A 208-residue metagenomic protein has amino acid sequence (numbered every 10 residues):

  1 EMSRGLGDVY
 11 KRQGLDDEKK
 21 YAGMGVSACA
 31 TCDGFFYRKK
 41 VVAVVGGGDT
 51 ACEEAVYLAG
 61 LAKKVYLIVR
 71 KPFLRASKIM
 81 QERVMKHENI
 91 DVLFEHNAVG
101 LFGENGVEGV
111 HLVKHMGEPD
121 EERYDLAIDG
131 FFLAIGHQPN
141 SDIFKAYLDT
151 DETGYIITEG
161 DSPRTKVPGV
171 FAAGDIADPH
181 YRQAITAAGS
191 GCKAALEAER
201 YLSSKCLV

Functional and structural regions predicted by a protein language model:
E1-Y10: Single conserved hydrophobic/aromatic residue that forms the stacking wall/gate of nucleotide- or nucleobase-binding
M2, T50, A55, I176-P179: Generic detector of well-ordered alpha-helical packing
R4, G60-G160, R200-V208: A Rossmann-like FAD-binding core segment of flavoenzymes
K11-V92, L101-G106: Predominantly flavin-linked oxidoreductase catalytic cores and closely associated redox partners
G14, K19-F36, I135-Y181, S190 (+1 more regions): FAD-site-proximal beta/loop scaffold in flavoenzymes
A51, A55, A172-A173, A187 (+1 more regions): Small-residue (primarily alanine) positions within well-ordered alpha-helices, especially packing/interaction faces
